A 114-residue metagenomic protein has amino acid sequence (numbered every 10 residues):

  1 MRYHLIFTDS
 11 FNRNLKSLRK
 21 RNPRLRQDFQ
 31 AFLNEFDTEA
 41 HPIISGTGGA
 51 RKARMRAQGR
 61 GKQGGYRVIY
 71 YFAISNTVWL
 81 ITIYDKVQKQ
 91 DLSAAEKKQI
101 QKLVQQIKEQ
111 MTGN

Functional and structural regions predicted by a protein language model:
M1-G61, I74-S75, Q90-N114: Basic, Lys/Arg-enriched alpha-helical interface segments
R56-K86: Mid-chain, well-packed structural core segment of small domains
